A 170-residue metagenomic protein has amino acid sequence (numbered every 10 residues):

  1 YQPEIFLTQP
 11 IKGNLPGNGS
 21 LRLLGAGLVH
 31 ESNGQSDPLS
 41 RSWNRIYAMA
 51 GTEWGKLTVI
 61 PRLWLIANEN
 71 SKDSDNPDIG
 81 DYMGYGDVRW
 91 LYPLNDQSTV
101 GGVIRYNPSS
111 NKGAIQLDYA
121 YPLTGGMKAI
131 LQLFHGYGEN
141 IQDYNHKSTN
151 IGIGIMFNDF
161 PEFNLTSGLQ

Functional and structural regions predicted by a protein language model:
Y1-G13, N44-G55, Y82-L94, G113-L131 (+1 more regions): Feature captures outer-membrane beta-barrel proteins of Gram-negative bacteria and organelles
I11-L24, P38, E53-I60, L94-T99 (+2 more regions): Short loop/turn motifs that connect adjacent beta-strands in outer-membrane beta-barrel proteins
N18-L94: Eukaryote-skewed repeat-based solenoidal scaffolds used as protein-protein interaction platforms, primarily
L24-G34, V59-A67, G86, Y92 (+4 more regions): Transmembrane beta-strand segments that form the barrel wall of outer-membrane beta-barrel proteins
D37-S40, G113-I115, I141-Y144: A short acidic (Asp/Glu
R62-I79, Y106-P108, K128-Q170: Outer-membrane beta-barrel translocator/channel fold
